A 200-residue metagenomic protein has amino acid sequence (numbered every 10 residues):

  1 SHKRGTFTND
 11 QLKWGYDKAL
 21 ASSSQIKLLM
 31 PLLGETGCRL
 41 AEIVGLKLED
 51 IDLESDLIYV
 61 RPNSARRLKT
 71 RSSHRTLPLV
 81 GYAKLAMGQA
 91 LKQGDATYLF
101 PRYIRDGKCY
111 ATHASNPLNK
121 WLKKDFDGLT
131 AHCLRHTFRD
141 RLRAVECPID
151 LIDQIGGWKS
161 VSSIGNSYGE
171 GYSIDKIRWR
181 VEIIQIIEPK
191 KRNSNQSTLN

Functional and structural regions predicted by a protein language model:
S1, T6, S64, G156-I187: Catalytic-site neighborhood detector that most strongly recognizes the C-terminal catalytic loop/helix of tyrosine
S1-L40, V44-L46, R135: Basic, Lys/Arg- and aromatic-enriched nucleic-acid-binding interface segment
S1-Y16, R67-V80, D95-A96: DNA breakage-rejoining catalytic core of tyrosine-based enzymes
I26, E54, S73, G81 (+3 more regions): Exposed loop/turn and edge beta-strand positions of beta-sandwich/beta-sheet ligand-binding modules
P31, E35, E42, K120 (+1 more regions): C-terminal catalytic core of tyrosine-transesterase DNA break-rejoin enzymes
T36, G45-A86: Conserved tyrosine-mediated DNA breakage-rejoining catalytic core shared by Y-recombinases
D50-S55, G128, C147-G169, P189-N200: Short, polar N-cap/turn motifs at the start of nucleic acid-interacting alpha helices
V80-D127: Active-site/catalytic core of tyrosine-dependent DNA strand-transfer enzymes
